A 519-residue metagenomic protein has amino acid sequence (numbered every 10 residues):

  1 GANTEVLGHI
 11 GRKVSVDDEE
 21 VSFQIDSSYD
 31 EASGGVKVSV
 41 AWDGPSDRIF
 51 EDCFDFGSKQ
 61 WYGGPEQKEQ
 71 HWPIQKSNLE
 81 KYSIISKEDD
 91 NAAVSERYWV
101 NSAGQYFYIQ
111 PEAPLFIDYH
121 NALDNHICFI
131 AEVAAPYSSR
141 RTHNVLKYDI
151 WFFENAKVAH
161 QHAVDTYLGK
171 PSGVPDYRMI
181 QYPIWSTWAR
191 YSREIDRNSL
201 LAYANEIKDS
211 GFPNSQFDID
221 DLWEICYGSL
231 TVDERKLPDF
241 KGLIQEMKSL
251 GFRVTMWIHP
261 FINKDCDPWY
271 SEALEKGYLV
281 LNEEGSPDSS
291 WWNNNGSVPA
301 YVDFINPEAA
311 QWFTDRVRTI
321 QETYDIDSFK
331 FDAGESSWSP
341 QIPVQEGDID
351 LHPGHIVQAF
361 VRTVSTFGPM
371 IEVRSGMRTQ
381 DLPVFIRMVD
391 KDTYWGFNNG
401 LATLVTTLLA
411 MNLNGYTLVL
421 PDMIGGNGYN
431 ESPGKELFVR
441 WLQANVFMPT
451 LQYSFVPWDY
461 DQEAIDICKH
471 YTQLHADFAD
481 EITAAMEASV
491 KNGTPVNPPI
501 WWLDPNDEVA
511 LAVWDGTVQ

Functional and structural regions predicted by a protein language model:
G1-Y177, R197-N198, A204-D209, D504: Catalytic and substrate-binding clefts that recognize carbohydrates or anionic sugar/phosphate headgroups
G35-K37, A93-R97, S102-Q105, Y182 (+4 more regions): Extracellular structured ligand-interaction cores
K68-I74, G211-T472, W501-P505, V513-G516: Aromatic- and carboxylate-enriched substrate-binding clefts and catalytic-loop regions of carbohydrate-active enzymes
Y98, W185, I207, M247 (+1 more regions): A residue-level signal for conserved active-site and pocket-lining positions in enzyme catalytic cores
G173-R190, P287-Y301: N-terminal small/glycine-rich loop or linker at the start of catalytic domains across soluble metabolic enzymes
D196-N198, A202, F217-D221: Active-site pocket-lining segments that scaffold enzyme catalytic pockets across diverse folds
Y471-A479, M486: Short amphipathic alpha-helical coiled-coil/interface segments
E481-V509: Internal maturation/activation junctions in enzymes
